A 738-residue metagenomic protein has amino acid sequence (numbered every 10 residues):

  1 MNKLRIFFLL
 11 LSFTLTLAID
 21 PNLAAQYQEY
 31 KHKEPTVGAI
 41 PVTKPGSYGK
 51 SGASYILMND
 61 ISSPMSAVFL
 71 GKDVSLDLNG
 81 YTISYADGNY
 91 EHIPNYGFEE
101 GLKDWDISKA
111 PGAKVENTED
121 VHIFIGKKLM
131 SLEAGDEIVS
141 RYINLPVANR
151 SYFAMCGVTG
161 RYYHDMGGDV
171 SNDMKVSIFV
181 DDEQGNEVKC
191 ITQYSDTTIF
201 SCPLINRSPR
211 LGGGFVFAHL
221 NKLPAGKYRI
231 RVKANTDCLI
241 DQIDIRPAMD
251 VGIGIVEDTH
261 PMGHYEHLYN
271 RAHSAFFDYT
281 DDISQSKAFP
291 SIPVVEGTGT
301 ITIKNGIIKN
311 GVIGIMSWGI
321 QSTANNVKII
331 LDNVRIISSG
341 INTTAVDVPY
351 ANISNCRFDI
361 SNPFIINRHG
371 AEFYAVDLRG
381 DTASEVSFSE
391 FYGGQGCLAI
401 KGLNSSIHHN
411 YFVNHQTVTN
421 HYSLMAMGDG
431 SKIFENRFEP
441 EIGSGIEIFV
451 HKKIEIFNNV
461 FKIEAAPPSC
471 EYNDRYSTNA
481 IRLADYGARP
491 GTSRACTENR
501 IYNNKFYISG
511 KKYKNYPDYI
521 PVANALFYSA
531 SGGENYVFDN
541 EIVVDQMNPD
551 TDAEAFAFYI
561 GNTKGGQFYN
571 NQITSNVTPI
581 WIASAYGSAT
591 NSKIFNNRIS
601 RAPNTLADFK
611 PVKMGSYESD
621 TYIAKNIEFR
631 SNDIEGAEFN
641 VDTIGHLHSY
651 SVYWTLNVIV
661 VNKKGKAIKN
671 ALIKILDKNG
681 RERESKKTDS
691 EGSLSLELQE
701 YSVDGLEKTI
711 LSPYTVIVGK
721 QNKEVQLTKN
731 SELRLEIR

Functional and structural regions predicted by a protein language model:
G49-K50, S62-S75, A86-Y90, M249-T302 (+7 more regions): Extracellular beta-strand-rich solenoid/capping regions of secreted or surface-exposed proteins that bind or remodel
P64-V68, A86-N89, M249-V251, V312-S317 (+14 more regions): Short glycine/acidic-rich loop motifs that flank beta-strands on beta-rich extracellular proteins
E99-K128: Extracellular glycan-recognition surfaces and repeat-rich motifs
G185-A225: Extracellular carbohydrate recognition and processing domains and analogous Trp-centered ligand-binding platforms
I659-L672, L676-D677: Structural motif
D677-V703: Short, acidic Ser/Thr/Gly-rich low-complexity loop/linker segments typical of extracellular and cell-surface proteins
K723-R738: Extracellular beta-sheet/turn segments enriched in Thr/Pro/Gly and aliphatic residues
